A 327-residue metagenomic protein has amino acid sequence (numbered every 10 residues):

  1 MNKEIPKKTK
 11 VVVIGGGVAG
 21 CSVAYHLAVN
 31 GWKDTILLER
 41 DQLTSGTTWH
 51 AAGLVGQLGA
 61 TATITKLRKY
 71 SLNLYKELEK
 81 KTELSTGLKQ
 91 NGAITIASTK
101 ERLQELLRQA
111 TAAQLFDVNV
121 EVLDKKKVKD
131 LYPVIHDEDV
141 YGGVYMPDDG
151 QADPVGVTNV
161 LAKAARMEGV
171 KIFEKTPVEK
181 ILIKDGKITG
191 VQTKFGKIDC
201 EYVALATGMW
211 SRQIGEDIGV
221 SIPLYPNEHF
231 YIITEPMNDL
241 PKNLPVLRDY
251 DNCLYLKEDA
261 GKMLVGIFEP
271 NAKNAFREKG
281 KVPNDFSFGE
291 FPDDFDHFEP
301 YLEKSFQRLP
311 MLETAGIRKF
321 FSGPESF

Functional and structural regions predicted by a protein language model:
I5-A19, I36: Beta1/beta-strand and adjacent pyrophosphate-binding region of the FAD-binding site in flavoprotein oxidoreductases
A19, L43, W210: Conserved Rossmann-like nucleotide-cofactor binding loop
A28-W49: Glycine-rich FAD pyrophosphate-binding loop
G53-L131, C253-L256, A260-L264, G289: Dinucleotide-binding Rossmann-like beta1-alpha1 core, especially the glycine-rich loop that anchors the ADP
A62, K66-K69, T95-E105, V144-K163 (+2 more regions): Short beta-strand to alpha-helix junction loop
V144-Y202: Helical element adjacent to the flavin cofactor pocket in flavoenzyme catalytic cores
K197-P245: Central helical "cap/lid" subdomain
P236-F327: Active-site lid/adjacent beta-loop-alpha segment flanking the redox-cofactor pocket in flavoenzymes
